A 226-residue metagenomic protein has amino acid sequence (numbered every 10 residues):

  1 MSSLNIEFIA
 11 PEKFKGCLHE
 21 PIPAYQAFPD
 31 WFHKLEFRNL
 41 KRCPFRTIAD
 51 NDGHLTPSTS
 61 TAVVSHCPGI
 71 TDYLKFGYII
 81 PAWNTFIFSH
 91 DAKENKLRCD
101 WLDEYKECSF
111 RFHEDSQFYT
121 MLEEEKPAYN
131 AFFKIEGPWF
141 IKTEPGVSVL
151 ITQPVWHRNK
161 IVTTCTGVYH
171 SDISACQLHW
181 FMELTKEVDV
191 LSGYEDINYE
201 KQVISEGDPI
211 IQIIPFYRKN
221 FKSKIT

Functional and structural regions predicted by a protein language model:
M1-T226: Non-catalytic terminal segments and appended small domains
